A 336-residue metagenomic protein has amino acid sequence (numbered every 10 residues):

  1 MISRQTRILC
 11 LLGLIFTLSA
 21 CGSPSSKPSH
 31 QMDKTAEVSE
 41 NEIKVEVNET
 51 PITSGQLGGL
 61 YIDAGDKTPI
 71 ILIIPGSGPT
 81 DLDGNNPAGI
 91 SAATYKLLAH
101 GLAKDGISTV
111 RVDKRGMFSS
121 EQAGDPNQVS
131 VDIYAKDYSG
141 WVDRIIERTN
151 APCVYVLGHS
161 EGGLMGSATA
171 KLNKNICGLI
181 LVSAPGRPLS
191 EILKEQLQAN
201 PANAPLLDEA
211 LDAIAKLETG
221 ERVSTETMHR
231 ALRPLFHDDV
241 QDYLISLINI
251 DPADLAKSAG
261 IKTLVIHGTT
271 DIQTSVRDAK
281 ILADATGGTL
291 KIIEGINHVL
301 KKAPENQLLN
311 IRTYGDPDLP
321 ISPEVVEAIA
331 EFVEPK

Functional and structural regions predicted by a protein language model:
M32-D66: N-terminal cap/lid segment of alpha/beta-hydrolase-fold proteins
D66-L102: Short, surface-exposed "cap/lid" segments of acyl-processing enzymes
A93-E121: Conserved alpha/beta-hydrolase
N127-E147: Alpha/beta-hydrolase active-site loop
I180-A253: Accessory cap/linker subdomain of secreted extracellular hydrolases
A259, V265-H267: Short beta-strand/loop motif that positions the catalytic acidic residue of the alpha/beta-hydrolase fold
I261, T274-D284: Short alpha-helix in the alpha/beta-hydrolase fold that links the catalytic acid
V299, E305-K336: Catalytic active-site module of serine/aspartate enzymes centered on a nucleophile-bearing elbow/loop
